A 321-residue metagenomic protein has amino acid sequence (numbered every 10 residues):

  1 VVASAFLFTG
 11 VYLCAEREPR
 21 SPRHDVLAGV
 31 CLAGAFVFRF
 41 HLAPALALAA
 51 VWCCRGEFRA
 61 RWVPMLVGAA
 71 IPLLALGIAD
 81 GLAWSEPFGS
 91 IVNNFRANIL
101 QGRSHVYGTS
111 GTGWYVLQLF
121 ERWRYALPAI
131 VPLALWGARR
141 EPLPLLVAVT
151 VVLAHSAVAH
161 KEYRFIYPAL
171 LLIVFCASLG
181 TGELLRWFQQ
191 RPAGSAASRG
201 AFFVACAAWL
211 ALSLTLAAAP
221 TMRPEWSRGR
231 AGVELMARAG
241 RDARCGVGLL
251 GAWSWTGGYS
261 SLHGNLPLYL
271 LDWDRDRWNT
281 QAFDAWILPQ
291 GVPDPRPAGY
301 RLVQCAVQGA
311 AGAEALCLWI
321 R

Functional and structural regions predicted by a protein language model:
V1-A3, Y163: Short acidic/glycine- and proline-prone juxtamembrane loop motifs at membrane-interface regions of multi-pass membrane
F6-E18, A47-C54, P128-L135, L171-F188: Transmembrane alpha-helical segments
F8, L13, H24-R39, A47-A50 (+1 more regions): Membrane-interface alpha helices of multi-pass inner-membrane proteins
A35-G108, G113, L117-F120, R124-A129 (+4 more regions): Membrane-lumen/periplasm interface segments of specific transmembrane helices in polyprenyl phosphate-linked
A70-L74, G137, E141-V149, F175 (+1 more regions): Signature aromatic-anchored transmembrane alpha helix within multi-pass, membrane-resident enzymes that catalyze glycan
G81, A193-I320: Catalytic lumenal/periplasmic loop and adjoining terminal transmembrane helix of membrane glycan-assembly enzymes
A157-F165: Membrane-interface helix caps and helix-loop-helix hairpins in membrane proteins
F165-L171: Non-cytosolic membrane-interface motifs at loop->transmembrane helix junctions
